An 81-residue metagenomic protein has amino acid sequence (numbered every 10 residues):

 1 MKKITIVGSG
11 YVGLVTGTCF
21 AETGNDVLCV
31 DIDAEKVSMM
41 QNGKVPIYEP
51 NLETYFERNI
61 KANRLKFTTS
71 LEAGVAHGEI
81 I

Functional and structural regions predicted by a protein language model:
M1-I81: Structural/interface elements that position substrates and couple domains in central-metabolism enzymes
